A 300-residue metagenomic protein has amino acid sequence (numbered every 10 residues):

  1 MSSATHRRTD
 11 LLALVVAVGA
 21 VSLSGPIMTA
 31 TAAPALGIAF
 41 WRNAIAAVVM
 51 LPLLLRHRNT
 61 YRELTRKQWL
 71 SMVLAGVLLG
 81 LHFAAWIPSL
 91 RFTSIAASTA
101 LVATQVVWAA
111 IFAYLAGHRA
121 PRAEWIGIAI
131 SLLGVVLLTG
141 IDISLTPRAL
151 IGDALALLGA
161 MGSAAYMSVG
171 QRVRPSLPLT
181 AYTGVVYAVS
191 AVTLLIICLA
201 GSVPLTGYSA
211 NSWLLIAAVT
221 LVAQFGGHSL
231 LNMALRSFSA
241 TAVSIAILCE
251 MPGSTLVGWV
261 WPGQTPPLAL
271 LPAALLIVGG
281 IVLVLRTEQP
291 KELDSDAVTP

Functional and structural regions predicted by a protein language model:
M1-F40, A46, V77-A85, L145-R172 (+3 more regions): Glycine-/small-residue-enriched transmembrane alpha-helix faces in small-molecule transporters and effluxers
S2, N43, I141, S212-L214 (+1 more regions): C-terminal-most transmembrane helix of multi-pass membrane proteins
R7-D10, A32-F40, E63-W69, W125 (+3 more regions): Juxtamembrane helix-entry segments on the extracytoplasmic side of multipass membrane proteins
A20-V21, G25, H57-V102, V135-L137 (+1 more regions): Specific transmembrane alpha-helical segments of multi-pass solute transporters/efflux pumps, especially DMT/EamA
A33-L81, V106-F112, M161-V169, G184-G201 (+2 more regions): Transmembrane alpha-helices of multi-pass small-molecule transport proteins
M50, V73, T104, A123-D142 (+4 more regions): Hydrophobic transmembrane alpha-helices of multi-pass small-molecule transport proteins
L53-H57, Q105-A129, P252-L271: C-terminal transmembrane-helix exit sites in multi-pass transporters
S98-T104, V169-A191, Q224-V260: Helix-helix packing/entry segments at the starts of transmembrane helices
